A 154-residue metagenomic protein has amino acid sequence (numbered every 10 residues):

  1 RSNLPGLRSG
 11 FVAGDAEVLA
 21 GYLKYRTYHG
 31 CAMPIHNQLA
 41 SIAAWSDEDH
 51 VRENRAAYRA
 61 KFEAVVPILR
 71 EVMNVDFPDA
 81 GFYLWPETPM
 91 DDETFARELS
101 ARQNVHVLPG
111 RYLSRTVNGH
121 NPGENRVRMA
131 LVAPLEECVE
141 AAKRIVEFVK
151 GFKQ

Functional and structural regions predicted by a protein language model:
R1-Q154: PLP-dependent class I/II
